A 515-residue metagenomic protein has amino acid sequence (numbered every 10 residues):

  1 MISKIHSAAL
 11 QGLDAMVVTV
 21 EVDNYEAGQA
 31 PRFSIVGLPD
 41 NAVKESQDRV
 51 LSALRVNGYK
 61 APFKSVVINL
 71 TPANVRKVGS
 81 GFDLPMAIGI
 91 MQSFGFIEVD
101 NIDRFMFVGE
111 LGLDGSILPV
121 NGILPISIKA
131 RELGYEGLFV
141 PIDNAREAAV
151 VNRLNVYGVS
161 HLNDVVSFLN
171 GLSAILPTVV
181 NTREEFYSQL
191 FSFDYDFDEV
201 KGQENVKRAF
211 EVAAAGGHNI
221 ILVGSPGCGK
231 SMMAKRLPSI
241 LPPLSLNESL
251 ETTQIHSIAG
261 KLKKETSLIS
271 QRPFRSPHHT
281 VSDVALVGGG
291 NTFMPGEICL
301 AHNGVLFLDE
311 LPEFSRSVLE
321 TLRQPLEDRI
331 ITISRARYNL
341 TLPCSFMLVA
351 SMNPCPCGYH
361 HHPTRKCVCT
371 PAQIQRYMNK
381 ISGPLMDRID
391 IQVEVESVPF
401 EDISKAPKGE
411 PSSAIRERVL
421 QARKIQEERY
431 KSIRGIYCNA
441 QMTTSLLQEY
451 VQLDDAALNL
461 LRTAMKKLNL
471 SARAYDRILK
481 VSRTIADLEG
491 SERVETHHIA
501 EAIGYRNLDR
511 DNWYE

Functional and structural regions predicted by a protein language model:
M1-I221, S225-S231, S334, A474-Y475 (+1 more regions): Peripheral, non-AAA+ core regions of ATP-driven protein-machinery
Q29, A61-K64, N101-I102, G134 (+9 more regions): Short loop/turn elements that form and flank the Walker-type P-loop nucleotide-binding site in RecA-like NTPase cores
V36-Q47, P62, N69-G79, T292-F293 (+1 more regions): Basic, amphipathic alpha-helical bundle interface domains used for macromolecular binding and assembly
L113, L306-F307, E313-F314, F400: Residues immediately C-terminal
E211, L268, P273, D283-L306 (+1 more regions): Conserved alpha-helical scaffold flanking the Walker A/P-loop in AAA+ ATPase domains
L222-K263: Walker A/P-loop
E248-S282, G289-G290, Y437-S445, I503: Conserved inter-motif catalytic segment of the P-loop NTP-binding fold
N303, D309-E310, T321: Walker B catalytic acidic pair
